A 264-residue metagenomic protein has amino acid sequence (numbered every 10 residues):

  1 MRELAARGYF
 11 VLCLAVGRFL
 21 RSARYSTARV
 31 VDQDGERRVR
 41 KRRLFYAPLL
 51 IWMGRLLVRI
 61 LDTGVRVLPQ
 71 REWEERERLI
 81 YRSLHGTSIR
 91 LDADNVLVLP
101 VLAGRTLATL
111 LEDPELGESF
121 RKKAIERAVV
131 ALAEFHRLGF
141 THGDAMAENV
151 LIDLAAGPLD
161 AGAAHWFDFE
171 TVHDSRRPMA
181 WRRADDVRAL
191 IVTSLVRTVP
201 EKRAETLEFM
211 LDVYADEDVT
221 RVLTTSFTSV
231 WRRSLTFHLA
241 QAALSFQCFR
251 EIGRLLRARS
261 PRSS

Functional and structural regions predicted by a protein language model:
M1-S22, H238-Q241: Juxta-kinase regulatory segment immediately upstream of eukaryotic protein kinase catalytic domains
G17-R18, R24-W73: ATP-binding glycine-rich loop module of kinase domains
T63, V67-I125: Conserved structural core of kinase catalytic domains
A131-F135: Conserved hydrophobic alpha-helix
R137-A147: Catalytic-loop of the protein kinase fold
N149-W166: Conserved protein kinase catalytic/activation segment
F169-S263: C-lobe/activation-segment region of protein kinase-like
